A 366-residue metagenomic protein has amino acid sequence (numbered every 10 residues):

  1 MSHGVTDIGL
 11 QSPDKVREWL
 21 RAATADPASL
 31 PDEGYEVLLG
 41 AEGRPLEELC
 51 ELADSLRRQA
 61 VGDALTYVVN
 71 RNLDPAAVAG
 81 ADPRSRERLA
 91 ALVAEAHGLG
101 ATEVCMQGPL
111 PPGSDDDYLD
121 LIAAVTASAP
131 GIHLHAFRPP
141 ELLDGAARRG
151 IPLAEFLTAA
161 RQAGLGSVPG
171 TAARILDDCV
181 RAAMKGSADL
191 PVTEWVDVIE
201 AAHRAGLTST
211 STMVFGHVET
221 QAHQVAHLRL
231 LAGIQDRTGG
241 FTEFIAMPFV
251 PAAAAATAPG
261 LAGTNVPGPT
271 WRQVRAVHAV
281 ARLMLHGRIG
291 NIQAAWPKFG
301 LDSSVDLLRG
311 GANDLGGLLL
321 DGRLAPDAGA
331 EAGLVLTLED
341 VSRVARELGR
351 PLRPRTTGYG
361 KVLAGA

Functional and structural regions predicted by a protein language model:
M1-E47, E51, S55-R57, H97 (+1 more regions): Auxiliary Fe-S-binding modules of radical SAM enzymes
V37-G40, V69-L73, G108-P112, E141 (+2 more regions): Conserved short loop/turn motifs at secondary-structure junctions
A53, L92, L121, V125 (+5 more regions): Aromatic/hydrophobic pocket-lining residues that form π-stacking "cages" and hydrophobic walls in ligand
S55, Q59-A91, L110-P112: Canonical Radical SAM [4Fe-4S] cluster-binding loop centered on the CxxxCxxC motif and its immediate flanking residues
A64-T66, E103, H133, N291: Residues at or immediately flanking beta-strands
V78, L176-V180, A252-T257: Short acidic/His/Gly/Ser-rich catalytic and metal-binding motifs that mark active-site loops of diverse hydrolases
A81-A226: Conserved Radical SAM active-site core
A129, R161-A173, T193-A255, W271-Q293 (+2 more regions): Conserved C-terminal portion of the radical SAM core fold that forms the substrate/S-adenosylmethionine-binding
